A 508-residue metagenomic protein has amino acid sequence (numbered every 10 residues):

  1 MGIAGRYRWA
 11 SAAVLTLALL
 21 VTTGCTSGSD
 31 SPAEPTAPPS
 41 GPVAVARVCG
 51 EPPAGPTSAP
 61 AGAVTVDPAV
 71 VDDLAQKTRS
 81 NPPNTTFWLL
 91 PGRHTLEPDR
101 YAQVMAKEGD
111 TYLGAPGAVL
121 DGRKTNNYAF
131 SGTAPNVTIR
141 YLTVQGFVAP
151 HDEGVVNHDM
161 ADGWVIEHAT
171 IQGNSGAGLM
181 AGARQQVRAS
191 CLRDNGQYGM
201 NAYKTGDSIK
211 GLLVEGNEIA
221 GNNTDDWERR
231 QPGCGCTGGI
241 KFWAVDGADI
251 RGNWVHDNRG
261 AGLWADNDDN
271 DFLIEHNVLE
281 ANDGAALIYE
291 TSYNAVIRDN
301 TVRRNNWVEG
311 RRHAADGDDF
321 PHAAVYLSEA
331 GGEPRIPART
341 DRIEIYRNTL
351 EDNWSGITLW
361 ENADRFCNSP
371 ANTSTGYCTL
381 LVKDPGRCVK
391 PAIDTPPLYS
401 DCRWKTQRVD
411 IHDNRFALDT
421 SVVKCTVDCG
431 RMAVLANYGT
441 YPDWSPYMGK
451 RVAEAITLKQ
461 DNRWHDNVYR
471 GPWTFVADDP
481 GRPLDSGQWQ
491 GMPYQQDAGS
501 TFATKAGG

Functional and structural regions predicted by a protein language model:
G2-A13: Bacterial N-terminal signal peptides that target proteins for export
A13-L19: Hydrophobic helical h-region of N-terminal Sec-dependent signal peptides in bacterial secretory/periplasmic proteins
L20-V43: C-terminal region of N-terminal signal peptides and the immediate post-cleavage residues of exported proteins
G41-G508: Extracellular parallel beta-helix/beta-solenoid repeat domains
